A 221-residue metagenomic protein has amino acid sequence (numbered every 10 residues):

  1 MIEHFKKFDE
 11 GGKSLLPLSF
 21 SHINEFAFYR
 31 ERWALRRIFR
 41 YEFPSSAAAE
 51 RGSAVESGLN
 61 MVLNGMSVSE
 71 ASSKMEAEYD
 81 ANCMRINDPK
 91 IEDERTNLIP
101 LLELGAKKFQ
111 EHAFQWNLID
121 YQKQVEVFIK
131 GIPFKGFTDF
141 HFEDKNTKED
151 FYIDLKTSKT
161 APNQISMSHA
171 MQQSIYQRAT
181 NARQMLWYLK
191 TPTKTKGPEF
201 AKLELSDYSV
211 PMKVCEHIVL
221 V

Functional and structural regions predicted by a protein language model:
M1-L18: Long, acidic, intrinsically disordered low-complexity segments
E10-L15, R30-E42, E78-R85, F151-Y152 (+1 more regions): Short amphipathic alpha-helical segments and their helix-coil junctions
L18, I165, A179-V221: Metal-dependent nuclease catalytic regions and adjoining charged, substrate-binding loops involved in nucleic-acid end
F20-V68, Q122: Nuclease catalytic cores
E25-A34, M66-C83, R183-K190: Short, compositionally biased low-complexity segments
A47, R51, E94, L98 (+1 more regions): Hydrophobic (often cysteine-bearing) scaffold residues that line and stabilize catalytic clefts of nucleotide/cofactor
G58-Q124: A non-catalytic, helix-rich entry segment at domain boundaries
V125-A179: Non-catalytic protein-protein interaction segments used by genome-maintenance enzymes to assemble and couple activities
